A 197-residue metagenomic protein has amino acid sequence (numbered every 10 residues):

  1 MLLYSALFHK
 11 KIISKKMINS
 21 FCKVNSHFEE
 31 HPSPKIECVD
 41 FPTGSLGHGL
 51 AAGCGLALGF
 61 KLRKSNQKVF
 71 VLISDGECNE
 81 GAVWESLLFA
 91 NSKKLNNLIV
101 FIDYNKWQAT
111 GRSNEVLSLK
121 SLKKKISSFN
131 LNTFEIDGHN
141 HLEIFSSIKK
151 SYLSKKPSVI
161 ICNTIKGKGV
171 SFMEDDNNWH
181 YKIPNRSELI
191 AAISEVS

Functional and structural regions predicted by a protein language model:
M1-S92: Cofactor-binding active-site loop characterized by glycine-rich and histidine/acidic residues
Y4-S5, A82-W84, T110-N114, V170-D175: Short acidic, glycine/serine/threonine-rich loops at helix termini
K10, E115-L119, Y152-L153, N177-W179: Short, hinge-like loop/turn segments at secondary-structure boundaries
K64-Q67, N114-S147, S197: Conserved thiamine diphosphate
Q67-V71, L98, S154-C162: Generic beta-sheet signal
E80-N105, V159-C162: A short alpha/beta connector and helix-capping loop motif
S92-I99, Q108-K124: Phosphate/pyrophosphate-binding betaalpha-module
H141, F145-S197: Glycine/aspartate-rich loop-and-adjacent alpha/beta segment that forms the canonical ThDP
